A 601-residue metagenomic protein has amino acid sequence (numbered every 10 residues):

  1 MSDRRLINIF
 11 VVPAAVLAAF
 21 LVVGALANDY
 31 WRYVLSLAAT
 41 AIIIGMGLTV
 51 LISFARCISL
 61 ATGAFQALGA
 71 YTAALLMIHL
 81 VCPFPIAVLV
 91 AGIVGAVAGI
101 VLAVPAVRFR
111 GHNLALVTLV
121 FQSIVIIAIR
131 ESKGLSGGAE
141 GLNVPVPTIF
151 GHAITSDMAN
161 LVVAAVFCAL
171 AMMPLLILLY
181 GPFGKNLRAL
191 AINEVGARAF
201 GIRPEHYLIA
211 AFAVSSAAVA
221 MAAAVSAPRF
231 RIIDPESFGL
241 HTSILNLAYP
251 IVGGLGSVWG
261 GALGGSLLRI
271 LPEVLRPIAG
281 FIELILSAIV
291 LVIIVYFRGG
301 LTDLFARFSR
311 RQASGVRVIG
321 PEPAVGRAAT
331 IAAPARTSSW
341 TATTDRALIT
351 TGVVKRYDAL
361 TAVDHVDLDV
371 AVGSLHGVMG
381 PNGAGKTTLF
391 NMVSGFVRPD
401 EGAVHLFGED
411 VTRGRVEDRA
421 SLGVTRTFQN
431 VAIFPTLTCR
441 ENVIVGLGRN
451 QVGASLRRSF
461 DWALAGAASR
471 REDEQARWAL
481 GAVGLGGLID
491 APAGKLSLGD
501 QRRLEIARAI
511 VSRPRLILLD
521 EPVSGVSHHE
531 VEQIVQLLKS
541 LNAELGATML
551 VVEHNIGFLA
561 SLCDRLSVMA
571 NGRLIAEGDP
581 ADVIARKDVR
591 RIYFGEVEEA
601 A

Functional and structural regions predicted by a protein language model:
S2-E322: Transmembrane alpha-helices and adjacent helix-loop boundaries
M379-P381: The feature captures the beta-strand-to-loop junction immediately N-terminal to the Walker
S394: Helix-to-loop junction immediately C-terminal to a conserved catalytic motif
G402-E409, S421-L422: Conserved ABC transporter NBD signature motif
R513: Conserved catalytic motifs of ABC-family nucleotide-binding domains
I517-E521: Catalytic Walker B motif of ABC-type/P-loop ATPase nucleotide-binding domains
